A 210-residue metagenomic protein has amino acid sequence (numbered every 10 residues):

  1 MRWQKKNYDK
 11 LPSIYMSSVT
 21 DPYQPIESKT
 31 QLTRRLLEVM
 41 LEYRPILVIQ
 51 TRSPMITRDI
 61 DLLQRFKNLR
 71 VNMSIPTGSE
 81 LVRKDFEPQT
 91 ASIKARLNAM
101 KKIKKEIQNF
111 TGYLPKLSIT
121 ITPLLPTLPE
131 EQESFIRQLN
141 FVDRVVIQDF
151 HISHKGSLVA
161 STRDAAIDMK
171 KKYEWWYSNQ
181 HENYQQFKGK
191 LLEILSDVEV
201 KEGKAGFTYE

Functional and structural regions predicted by a protein language model:
R2-K190, I194: Conserved AdoMet/S-adenosylmethionine-binding subsite of the radical SAM
I121-L124, V198-E210: Acidic carboxylate-rich catalytic motifs and surrounding loops in phosphoryl-/glycosyl-chemistry enzymes
